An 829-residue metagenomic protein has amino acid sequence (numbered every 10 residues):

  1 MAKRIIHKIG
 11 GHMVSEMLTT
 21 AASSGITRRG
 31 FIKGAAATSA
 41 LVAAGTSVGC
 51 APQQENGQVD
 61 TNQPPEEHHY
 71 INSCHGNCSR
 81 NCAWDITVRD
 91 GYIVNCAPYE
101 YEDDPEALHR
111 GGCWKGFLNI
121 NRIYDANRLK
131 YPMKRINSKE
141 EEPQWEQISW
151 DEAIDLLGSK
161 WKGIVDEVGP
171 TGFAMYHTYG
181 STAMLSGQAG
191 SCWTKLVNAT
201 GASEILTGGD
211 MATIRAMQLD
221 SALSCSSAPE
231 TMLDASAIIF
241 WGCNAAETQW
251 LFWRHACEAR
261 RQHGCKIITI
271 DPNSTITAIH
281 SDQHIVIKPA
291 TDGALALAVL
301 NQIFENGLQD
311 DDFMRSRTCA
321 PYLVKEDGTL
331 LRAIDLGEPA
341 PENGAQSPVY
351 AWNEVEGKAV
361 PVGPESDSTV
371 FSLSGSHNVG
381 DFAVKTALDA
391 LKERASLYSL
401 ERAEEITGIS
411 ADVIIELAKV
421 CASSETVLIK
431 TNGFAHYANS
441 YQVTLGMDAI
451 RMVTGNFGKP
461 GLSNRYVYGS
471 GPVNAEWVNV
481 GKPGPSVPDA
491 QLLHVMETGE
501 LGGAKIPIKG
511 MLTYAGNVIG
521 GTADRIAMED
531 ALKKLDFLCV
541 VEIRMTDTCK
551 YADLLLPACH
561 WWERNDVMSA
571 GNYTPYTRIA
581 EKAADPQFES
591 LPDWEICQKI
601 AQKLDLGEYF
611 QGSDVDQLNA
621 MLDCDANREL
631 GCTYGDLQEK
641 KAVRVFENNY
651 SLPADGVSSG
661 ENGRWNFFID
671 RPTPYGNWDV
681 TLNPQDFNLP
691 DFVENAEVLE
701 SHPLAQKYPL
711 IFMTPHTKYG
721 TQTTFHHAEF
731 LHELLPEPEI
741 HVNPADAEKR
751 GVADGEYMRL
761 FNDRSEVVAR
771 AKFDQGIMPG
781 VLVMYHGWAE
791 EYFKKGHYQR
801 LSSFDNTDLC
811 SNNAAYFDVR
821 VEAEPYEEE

Functional and structural regions predicted by a protein language model:
A2-D312, S316-S372, G380-A383, D389 (+4 more regions): N-terminal export/assembly segments and adjacent metallocofactor-ligating motifs of anaerobic energy-metabolism
K3, S15, Q188-E258, H263-I268 (+8 more regions): Extended redox/cofactor-interaction regions of prokaryotic respiratory oxidoreductases
Y176-M184, R402-I409, T431-N439, S470 (+1 more regions): Conserved short loop/turn motifs at secondary-structure junctions
I205, Q309-F313, V413-I414, L428-I429 (+7 more regions): Acidic/polar loop patches that form or flank catalytic/metal-binding clefts of enzymes that bind anionic ligands
P229, W562-P586, I596, A601-K603: Glycine/threonine-rich phosphate-binding loop and adjacent beta-strand/alpha-helix elements that clamp
T275-H280, E393-S399, S424-K430, P507-L512 (+1 more regions): Short acidic (Asp/Glu) and glycine-rich catalytic loops that position anionic groups and cofactors
S316-C319, V420-C421, N464-N474, S613-A626 (+1 more regions): A glycine-rich phosphate-binding loop feature that marks nucleotide/adenosyl-phosphate handling sites
A583, D593-L637, F725-H741, A745-E829: Long, contiguous, secondary-structure-rich segments that constitute the structural scaffold of globular domains
